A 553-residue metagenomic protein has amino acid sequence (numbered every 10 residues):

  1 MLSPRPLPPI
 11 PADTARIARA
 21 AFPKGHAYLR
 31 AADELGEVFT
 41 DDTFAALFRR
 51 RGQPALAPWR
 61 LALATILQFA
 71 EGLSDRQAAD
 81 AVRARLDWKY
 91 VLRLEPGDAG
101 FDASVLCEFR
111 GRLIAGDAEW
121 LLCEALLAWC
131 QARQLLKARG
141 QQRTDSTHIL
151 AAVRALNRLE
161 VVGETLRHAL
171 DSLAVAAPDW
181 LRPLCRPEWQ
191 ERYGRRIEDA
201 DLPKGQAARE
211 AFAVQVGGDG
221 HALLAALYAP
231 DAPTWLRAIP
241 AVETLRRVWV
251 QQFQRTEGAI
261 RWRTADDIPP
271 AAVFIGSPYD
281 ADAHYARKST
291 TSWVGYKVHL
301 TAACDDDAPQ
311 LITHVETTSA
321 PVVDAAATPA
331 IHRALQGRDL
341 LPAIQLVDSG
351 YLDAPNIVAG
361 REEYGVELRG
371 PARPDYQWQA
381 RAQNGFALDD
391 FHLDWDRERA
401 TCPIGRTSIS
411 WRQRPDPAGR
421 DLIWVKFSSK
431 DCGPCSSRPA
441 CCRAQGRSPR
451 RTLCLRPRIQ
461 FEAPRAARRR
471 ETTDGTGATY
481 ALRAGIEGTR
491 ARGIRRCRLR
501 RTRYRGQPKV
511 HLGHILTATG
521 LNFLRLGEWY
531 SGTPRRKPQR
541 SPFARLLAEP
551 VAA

Functional and structural regions predicted by a protein language model:
M1-R50: Basic, low-complexity segments
T43, F69-G72, L86, Y90: Short alpha-helix boundary/capping elements
R51, V91-D98, K137-A138: Catalytic micro-motifs at enzyme active sites that drive phosphoryl/nucleotidyl and oxygen chemistry
P54-A57: Short helix-capping and inter-helix turn/linker motifs at the boundaries of alpha-helical repeat units
R60, A81-A84: Non-catalytic DNA-binding core/recognition domains of DNA-processing enzymes
R60-L73: Alpha-helical support elements that line or immediately flank enzyme active sites and cofactor-binding pockets
Q77, V82, D98-A99, C107-A553: Anion-binding and metal-coordination hotspots
